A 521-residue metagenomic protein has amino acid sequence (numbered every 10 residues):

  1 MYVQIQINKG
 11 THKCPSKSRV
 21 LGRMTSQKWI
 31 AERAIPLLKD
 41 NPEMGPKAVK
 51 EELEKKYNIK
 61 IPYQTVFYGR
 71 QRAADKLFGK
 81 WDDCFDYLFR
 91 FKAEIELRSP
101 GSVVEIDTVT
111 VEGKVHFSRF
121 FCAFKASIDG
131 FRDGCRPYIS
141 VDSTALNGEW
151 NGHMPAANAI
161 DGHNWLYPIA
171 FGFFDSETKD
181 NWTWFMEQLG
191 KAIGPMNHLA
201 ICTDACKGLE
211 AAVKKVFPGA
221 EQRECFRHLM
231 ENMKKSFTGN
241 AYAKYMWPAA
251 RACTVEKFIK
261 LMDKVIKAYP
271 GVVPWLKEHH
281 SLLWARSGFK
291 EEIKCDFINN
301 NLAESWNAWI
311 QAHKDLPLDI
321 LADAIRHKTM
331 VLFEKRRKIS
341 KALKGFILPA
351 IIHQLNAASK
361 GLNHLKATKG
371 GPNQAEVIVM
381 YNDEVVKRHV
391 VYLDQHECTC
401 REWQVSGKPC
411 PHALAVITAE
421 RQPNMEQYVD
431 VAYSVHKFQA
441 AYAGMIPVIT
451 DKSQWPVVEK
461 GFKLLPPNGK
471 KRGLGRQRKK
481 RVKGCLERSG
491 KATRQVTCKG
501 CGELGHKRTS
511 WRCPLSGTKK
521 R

Functional and structural regions predicted by a protein language model:
Y2-K39, K479-K480, G484-A492: Basic, short loop/linker segments at the boundary and entry of helix-turn-helix/winged-helix-like folds
S16-W29, N41, E149-W150, F171-G194: Active-site beta-loop-alpha junctions of metal-dependent nucleic acid enzymes, especially the RNase H-like/DDE
A34, V49, L53, V66 (+14 more regions): Mobile genetic element proteins and their domesticated derivatives, centered on retroelements and DNA transposons
E54-T65, K507-T509: Short, basic interhelical loop/turn and adjoining N-cap of the next helix at nucleic-acid- or acidic-partner-contacting
P62, D75-C122, A126-R132, H198 (+2 more regions): Hydrophobic, aromatic-enriched, well-ordered structural segments
E149, H153-W165, F174: Short conserved beta-strand segments at catalytic cores or DNA/RNA-binding microdomains of nucleic-acid binding
E397-Q404, T497-K507, K519: Short Cys/His-rich zinc-binding micro-motifs
V416-E420, K499-G500, P514-R521: Short Cys/His-rich micro-motifs in 6-15 aa windows
